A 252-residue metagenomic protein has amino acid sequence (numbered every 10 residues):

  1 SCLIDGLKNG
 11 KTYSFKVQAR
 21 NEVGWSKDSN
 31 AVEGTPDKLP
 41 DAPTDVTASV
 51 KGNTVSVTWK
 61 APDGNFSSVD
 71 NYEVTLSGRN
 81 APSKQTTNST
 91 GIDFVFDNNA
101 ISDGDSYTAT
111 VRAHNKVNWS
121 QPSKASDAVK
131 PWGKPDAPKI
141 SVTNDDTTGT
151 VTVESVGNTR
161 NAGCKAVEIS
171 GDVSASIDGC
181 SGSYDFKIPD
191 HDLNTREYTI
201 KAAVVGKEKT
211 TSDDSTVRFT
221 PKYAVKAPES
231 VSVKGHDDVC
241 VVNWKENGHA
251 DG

Functional and structural regions predicted by a protein language model:
S1-N9, E73-S102, A166-L193: Recognizes extended acidic, P/S/T-rich segments that occur within or adjacent to Ig-like beta-sandwich modules
I4, F15-A19, P43, W59 (+8 more regions): An aromatic-rich alpha-helical recognition segment common to small helix-rich domains
I4-W25, N98-S120, P189-K209: Beta-strand-rich modules
N9, V23-S67, D103, N118-R160 (+1 more regions): Pro/Thr/Ser/Gly-rich low-complexity, intrinsically disordered linker/stalk tracts
N21, G78, N115, D145 (+3 more regions): Acidic surface patches and DE-rich sequence motifs
V23, D63, G78-N80, V117 (+2 more regions): Solvent-exposed strand-loop boundary residues in beta-sheet-rich modules
V32-E33, T75, T87, V95-D97 (+3 more regions): Long luminal/extracellular ectodomains of secretory-pathway precursor proteins
D70-Y72, A162-V167, D251-G252: Short beta-strand/loop motifs in extracellular/secreted proteins, especially within beta-sandwich accessory domains
